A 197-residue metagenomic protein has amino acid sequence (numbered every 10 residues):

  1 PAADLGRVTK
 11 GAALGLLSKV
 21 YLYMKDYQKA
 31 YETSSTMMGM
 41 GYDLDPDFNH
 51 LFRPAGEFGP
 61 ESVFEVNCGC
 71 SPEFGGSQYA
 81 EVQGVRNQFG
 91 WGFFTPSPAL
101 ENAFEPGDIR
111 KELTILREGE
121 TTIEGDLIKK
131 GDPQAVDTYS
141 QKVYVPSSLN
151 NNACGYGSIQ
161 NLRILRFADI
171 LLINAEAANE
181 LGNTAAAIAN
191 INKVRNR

Functional and structural regions predicted by a protein language model:
A2, R7-T9, I159, R166: Structural signature of alpha-solenoid helical repeat junctions
R7-K130: An aromatic- and glycine-enriched ligand-binding surface/loop that stacks and positions planar moieties
K25-E32, N179-A189: Structural helix-adjacent loops and short alpha-helical linkers that scaffold large soluble proteins
M37, A168-L172, L181-R197: Active/binding-pocket-proximal capping segment
N102-F167: Flexible, polar/acidic helix-loop-strand segments at domain edges
